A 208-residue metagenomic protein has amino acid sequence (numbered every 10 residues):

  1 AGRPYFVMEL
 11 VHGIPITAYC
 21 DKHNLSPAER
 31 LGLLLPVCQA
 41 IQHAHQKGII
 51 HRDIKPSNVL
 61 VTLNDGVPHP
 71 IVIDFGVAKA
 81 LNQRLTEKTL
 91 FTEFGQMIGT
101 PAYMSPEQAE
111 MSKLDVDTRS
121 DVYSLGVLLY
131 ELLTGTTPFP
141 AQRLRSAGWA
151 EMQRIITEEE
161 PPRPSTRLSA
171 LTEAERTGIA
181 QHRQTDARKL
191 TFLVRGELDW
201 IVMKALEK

Functional and structural regions predicted by a protein language model:
A1-G2: Short beta-strand micro-motifs within the conserved protein kinase catalytic domain, predominantly in the N-lobe
Y5-H12, I16, C20-D21, L31-Q42 (+5 more regions): C-terminal lobe helix-coil module of Hanks-type protein kinase domains
A18, D65, N82-E87, D115: Conserved catalytic-core motifs of eukaryotic protein kinase domains, centered on the activation segment
H23-S26: Short secondary-structure edge/capping micro-motifs at helix/strand boundaries
T62, P70-I71, A78-Q83: Activation segment
P70, T86-I98: Regulatory activation segment
